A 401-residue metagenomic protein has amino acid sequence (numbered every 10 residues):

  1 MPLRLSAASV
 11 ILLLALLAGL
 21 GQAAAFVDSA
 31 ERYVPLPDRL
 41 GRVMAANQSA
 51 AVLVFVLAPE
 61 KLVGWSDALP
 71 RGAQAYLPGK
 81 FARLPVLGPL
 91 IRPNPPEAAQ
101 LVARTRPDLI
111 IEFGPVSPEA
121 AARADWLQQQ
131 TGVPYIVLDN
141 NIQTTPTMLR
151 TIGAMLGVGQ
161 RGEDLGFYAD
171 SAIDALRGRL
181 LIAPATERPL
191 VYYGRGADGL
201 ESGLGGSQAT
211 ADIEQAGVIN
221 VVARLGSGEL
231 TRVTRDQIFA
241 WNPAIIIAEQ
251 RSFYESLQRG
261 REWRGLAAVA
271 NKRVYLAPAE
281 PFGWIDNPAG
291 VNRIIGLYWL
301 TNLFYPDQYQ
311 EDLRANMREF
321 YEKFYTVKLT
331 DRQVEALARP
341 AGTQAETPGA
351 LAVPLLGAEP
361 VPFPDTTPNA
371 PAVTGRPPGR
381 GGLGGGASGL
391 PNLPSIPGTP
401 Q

Functional and structural regions predicted by a protein language model:
A8-G19: Bacterial N-terminal signal peptides
A24-F26, Y33, L109, A122-E201 (+5 more regions): Extracytoplasmic substrate-binding proteins
S29, L87-Q100, G226-R235: Short helix-initiation/N-cap motifs at beta->coil->alpha
A46, A50-T105, L109-P118, V221: A short, structured surface patch at a secondary-structure boundary
I91, S202-E229: Alpha-helical, coiled-coil/dimerization segments enriched in small aliphatic residues
V116-Q129, A248-R264: A ligand-binding cleft/hinge motif common to bilobed small-molecule-binding domains
D212, V222-A223, E229-F253: Ligand-binding pocket segment of bilobal, Venus flytrap-like solute-binding proteins
T367, P371-Q401: Disordered, low-complexity segments in secreted/periplasmic proteins that are enriched in proline
